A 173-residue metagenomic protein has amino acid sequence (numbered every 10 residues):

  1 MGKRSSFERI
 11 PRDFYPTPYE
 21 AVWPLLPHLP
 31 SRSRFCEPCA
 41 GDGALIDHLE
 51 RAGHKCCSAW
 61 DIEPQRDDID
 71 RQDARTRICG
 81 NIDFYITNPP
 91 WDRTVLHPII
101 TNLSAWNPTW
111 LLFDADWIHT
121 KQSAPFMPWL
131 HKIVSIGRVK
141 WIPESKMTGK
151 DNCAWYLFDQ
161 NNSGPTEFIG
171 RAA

Functional and structural regions predicted by a protein language model:
M1-A173: Class I S-adenosyl-L-methionine-dependent methyltransferase catalytic core
